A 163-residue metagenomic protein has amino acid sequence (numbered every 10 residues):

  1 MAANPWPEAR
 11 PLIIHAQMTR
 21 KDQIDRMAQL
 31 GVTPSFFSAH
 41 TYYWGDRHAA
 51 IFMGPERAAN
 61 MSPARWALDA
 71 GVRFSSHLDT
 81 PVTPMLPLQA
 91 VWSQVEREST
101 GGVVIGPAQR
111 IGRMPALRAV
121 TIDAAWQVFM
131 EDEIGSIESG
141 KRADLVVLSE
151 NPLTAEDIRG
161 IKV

Functional and structural regions predicted by a protein language model:
M1-P11, H15-A16, K21-A28, T33-T154 (+1 more regions): His/Asp/Glu-enriched, well-ordered alpha-helical/loop segment that forms or immediately abuts the divalent-metal
